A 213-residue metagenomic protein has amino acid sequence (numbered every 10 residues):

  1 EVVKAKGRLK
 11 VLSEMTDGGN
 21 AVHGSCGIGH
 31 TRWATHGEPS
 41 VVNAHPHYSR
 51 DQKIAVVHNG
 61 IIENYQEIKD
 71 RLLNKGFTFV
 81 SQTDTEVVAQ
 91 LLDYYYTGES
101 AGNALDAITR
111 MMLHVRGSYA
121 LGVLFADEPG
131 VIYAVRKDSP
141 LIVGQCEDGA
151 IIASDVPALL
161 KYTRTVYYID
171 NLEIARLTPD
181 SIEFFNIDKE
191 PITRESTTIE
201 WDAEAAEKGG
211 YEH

Functional and structural regions predicted by a protein language model:
E1-H213: Conserved short alpha-helical segments that host acidic/polar catalytic motifs at enzyme active sites
